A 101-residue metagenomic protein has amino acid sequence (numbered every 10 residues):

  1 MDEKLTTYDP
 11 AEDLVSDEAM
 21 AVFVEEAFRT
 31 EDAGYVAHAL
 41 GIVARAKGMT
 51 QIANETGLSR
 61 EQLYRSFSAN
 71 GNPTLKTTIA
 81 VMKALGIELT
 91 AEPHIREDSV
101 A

Functional and structural regions predicted by a protein language model:
M1-I42, D98-A101: N-terminal flexible/basic segments that precede or flank functional cores
V36-E55: Short basic helix-loop element that most often maps to the first helix and adjoining turn of HTH DNA-binding modules
G57, A80, H94-A101: Long, contiguous binding/interaction regions
G57-P73: Recognition helix of helix-turn-helix/homeodomain-like DNA-binding domains that insert into the DNA major groove
L75-E92: DNA major-groove recognition helix of helix-turn-helix/homeodomain DNA-binding modules
